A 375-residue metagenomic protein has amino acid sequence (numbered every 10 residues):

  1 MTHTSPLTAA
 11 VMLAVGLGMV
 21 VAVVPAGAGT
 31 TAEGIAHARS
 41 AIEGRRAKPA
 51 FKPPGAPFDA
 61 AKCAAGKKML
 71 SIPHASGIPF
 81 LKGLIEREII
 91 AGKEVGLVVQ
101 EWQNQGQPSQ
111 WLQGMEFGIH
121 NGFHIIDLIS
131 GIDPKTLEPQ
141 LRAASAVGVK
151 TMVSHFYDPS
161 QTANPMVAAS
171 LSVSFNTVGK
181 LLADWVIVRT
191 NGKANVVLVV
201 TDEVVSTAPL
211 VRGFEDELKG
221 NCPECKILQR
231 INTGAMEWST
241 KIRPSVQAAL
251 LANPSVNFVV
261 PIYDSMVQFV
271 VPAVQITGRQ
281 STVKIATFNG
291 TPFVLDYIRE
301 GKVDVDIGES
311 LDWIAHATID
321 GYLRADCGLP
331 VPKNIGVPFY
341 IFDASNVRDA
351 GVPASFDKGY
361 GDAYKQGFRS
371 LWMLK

Functional and structural regions predicted by a protein language model:
A10-A22: Bacterial N-terminal signal peptides
G29-K67, W313-K375: Hinge/cleft segment of the Venus flytrap/periplasmic-binding protein
I35-R87, V95, Q100-Q113, F117 (+4 more regions): Extracytoplasmic "Venus flytrap"
M69-L70, E88, T177-R230, Y322-A325 (+1 more regions): An alpha-beta-alpha
W111, A169-V196, A208-P209, K241-R243 (+2 more regions): Hydrophobic alpha-helical segments within soluble ligand-binding/sensing domains
G122-G131, K150-S154, V197-L198, Q229 (+3 more regions): Periplasmic-binding protein-like
S130-A146, F214, G234-Y297: Hydrophobic alpha-helical
P134-K135, Q140-T177, N195, T291-R299 (+1 more regions): Flexible loop/hinge segments that line or gate small-molecule binding clefts
